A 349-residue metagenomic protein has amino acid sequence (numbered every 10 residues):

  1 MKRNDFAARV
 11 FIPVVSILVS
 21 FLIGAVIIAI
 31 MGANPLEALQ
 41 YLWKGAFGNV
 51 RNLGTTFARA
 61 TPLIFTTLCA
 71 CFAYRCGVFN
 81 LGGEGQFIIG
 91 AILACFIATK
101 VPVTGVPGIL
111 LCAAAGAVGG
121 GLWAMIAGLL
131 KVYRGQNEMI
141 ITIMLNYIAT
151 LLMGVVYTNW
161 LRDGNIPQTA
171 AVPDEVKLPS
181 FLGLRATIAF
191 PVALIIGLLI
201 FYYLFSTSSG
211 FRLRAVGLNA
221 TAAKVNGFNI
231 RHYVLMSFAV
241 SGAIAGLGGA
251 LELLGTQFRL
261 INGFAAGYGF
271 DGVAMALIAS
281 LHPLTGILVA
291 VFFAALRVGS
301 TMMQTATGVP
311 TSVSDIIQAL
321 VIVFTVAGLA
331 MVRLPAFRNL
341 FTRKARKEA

Functional and structural regions predicted by a protein language model:
M1-I17, L218, V225-H232, S300-A349: Cytosolic-side transmembrane-helix boundaries in multi-pass membrane proteins
M1-T67, P107: Membrane-interfacial amphipathic/re-entrant helices at transmembrane-helix boundaries
K2-F11, Y74-G82, V103-V106, L110-P167 (+4 more regions): Short loop segments and helix-boundary regions at transmembrane helix junctions of multi-pass inner-membrane proteins
I27-M31, A46-V101, A117-Q136, L277-P283 (+1 more regions): Single transmembrane alpha-helix segments in multi-pass membrane proteins
A33-E37, Y74-A91, V132-I141, R212 (+4 more regions): Short, non-helical or kinked segments that cap or interrupt transmembrane helices
V50, E138-S206, V313, L340 (+1 more regions): Transmembrane helix-bundle core of multi-pass membrane transporters and related energy-transducing complexes
G183-R259, P283-L288: Helix-loop-helix "hairpin" substructures at the membrane interface of multi-pass membrane proteins
A239-A319: Transmembrane alpha-helical segments in multi-pass inner-membrane proteins
